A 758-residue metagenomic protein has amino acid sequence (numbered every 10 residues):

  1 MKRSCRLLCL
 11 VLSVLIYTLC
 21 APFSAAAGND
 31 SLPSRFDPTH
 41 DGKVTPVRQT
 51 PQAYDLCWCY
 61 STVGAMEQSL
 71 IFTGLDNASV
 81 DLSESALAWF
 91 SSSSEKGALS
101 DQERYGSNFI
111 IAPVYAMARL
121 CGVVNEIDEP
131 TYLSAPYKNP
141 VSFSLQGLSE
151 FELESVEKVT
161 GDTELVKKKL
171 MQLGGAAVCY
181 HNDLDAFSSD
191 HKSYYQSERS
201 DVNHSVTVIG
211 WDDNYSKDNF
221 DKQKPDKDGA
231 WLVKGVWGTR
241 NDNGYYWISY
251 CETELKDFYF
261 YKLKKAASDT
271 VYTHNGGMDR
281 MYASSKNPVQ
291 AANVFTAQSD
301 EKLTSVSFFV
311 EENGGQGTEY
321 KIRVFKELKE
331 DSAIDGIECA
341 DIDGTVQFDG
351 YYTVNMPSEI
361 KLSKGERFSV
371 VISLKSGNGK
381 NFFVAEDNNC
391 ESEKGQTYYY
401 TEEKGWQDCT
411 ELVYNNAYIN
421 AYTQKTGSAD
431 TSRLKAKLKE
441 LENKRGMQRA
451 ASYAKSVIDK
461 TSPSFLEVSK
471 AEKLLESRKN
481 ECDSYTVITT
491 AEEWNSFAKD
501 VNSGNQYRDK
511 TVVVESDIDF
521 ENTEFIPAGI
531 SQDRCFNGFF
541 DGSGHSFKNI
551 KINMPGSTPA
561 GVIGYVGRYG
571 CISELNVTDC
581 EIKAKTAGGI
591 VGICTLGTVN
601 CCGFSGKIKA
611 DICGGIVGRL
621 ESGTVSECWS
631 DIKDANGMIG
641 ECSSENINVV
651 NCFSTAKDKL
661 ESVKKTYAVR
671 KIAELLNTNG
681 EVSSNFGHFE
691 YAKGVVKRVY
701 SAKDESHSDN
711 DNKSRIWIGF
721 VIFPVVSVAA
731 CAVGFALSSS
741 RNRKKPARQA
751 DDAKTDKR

Functional and structural regions predicted by a protein language model:
L10-L19: Bacterial N-terminal signal peptides
L19-N29, F735-S740: Sec-dependent signal peptide cleavage junction
S31-G42, D55-E67, A86-N313, T345-Y351 (+4 more regions): Predominantly the structural core of cysteine protease catalytic domains
G315-G395: Aromatic- and Gly/Pro-enriched, solvent-exposed loop/edge beta-strand patches characteristic of beta-rich domains
S373-G427: Short, surface-exposed beta-strand/loop patches at domain edges that form aromatic-rich interfacial subsites
G427-D483: Beta-rich interaction/scaffold domains
E476-S714: Surface-exposed repetitive/solenoidal architectures
V728-R758: C-terminal membrane-anchoring or membrane-association module
